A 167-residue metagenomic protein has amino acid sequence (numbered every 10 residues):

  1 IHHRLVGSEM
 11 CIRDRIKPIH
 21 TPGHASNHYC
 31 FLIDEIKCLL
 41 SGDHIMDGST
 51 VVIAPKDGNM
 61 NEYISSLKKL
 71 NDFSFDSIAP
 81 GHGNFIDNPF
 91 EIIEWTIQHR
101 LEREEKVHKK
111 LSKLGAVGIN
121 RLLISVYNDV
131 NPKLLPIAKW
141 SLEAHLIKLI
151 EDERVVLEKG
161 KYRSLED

Functional and structural regions predicted by a protein language model:
I1-I12: Single conserved hydrophobic/aromatic residue that forms the stacking wall/gate of nucleotide- or nucleobase-binding
L5, L67-L70, L111, L146: Generic leucine side-chain signal with a strong bias for well-ordered alpha-helical environments
I16, K37-L39, V155, Y162-R163: Hydrophobic residues embedded in beta-strands of well-ordered beta-sheets
K17-K106: Metallo-beta-lactamase
K109-D167: C-terminal regulatory/interaction regions
